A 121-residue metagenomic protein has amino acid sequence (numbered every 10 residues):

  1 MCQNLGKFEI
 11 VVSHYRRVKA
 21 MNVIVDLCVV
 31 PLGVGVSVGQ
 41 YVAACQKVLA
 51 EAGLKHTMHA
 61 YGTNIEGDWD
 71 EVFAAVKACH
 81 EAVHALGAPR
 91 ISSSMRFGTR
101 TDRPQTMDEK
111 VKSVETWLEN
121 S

Functional and structural regions predicted by a protein language model:
Q3-A20: Short, Lys/Arg-enriched N-terminal segments with co-localized hydrophobic residues within the first ~10-30 amino acids
R17-S121: Charge-rich, low-complexity N-terminal segments
